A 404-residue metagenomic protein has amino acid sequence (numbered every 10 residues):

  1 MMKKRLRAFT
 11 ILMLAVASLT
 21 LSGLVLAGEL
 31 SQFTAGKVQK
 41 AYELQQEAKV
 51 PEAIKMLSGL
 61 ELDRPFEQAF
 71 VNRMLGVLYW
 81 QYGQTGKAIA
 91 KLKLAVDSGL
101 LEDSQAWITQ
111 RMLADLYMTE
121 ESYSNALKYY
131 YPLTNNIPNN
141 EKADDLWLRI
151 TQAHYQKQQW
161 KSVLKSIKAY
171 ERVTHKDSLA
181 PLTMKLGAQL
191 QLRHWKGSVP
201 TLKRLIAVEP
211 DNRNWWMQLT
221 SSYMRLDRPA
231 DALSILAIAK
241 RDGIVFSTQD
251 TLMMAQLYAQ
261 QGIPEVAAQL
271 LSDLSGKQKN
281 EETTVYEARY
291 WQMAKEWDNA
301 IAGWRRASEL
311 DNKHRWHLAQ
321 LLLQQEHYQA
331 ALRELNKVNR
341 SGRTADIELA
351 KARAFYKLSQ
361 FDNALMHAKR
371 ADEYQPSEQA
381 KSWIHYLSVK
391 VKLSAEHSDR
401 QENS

Functional and structural regions predicted by a protein language model:
M2-R7, L19-I108, T119, D145 (+2 more regions): N-terminal leader/linker segments that initiate helical-solenoid repeat arrays
G28-Q39, R64-N72, E102-M112, N139-L148 (+7 more regions): Generic helix N-cap/helix-start motif at coil->alpha-helix transitions
S272, E281-D298, A302-R340: Alpha-helical adaptor scaffolds
